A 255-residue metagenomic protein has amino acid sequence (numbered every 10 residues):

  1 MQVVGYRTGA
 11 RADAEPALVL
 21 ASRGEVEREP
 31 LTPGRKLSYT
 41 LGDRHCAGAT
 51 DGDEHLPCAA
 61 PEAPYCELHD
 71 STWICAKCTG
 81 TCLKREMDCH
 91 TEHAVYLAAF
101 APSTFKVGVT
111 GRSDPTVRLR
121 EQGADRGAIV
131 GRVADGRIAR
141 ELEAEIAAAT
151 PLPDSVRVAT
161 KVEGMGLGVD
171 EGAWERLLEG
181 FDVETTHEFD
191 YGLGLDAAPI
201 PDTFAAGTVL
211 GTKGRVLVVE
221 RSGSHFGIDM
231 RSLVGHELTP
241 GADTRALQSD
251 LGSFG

Functional and structural regions predicted by a protein language model:
M1-G255: Non-catalytic accessory segments flanking enzymatic or RNA/DNA-binding domains
